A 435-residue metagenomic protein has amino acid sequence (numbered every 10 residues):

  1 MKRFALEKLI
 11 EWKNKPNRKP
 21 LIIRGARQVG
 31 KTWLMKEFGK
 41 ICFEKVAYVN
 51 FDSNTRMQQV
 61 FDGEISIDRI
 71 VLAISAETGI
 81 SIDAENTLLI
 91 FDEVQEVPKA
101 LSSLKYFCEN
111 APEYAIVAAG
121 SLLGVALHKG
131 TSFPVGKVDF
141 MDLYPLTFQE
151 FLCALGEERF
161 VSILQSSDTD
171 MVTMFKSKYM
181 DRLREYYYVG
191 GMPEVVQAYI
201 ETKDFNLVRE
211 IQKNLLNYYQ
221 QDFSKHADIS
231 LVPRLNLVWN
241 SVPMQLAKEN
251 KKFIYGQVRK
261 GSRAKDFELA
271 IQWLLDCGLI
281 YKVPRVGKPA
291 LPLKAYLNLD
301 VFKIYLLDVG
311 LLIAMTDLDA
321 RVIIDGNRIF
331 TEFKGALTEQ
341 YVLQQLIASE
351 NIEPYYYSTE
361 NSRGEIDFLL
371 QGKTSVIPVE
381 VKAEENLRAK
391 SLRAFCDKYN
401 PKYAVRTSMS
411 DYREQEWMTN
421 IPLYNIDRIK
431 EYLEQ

Functional and structural regions predicted by a protein language model:
K2-P16: Pre-Walker A adenine-sensing motif
K31: Conserved lysine of the Walker
L34, F38: Hydrophobic positions on the alpha1 helix immediately C-terminal to the Walker A/P-loop
S53-E85: Short glycine-rich substrate-engagement loop in P-loop NTPases that contacts/grips substrate
I90, A115-S121, D142: Structural recognition of the conserved hydrophobic beta-strand(s) that form the central parallel beta-sheet of P-loop
H128-A247: Interdomain motor-coupling "hinge/lid" segment immediately C-terminal to the ATP-binding subdomain of NTP-driven enzymes
Q197-E365, L370-Q371: Accessory nucleic acid-recognition modules appended to NTPase machines
L346, I366-E385, A404: Conserved catalytic cores of phosphodiester-cleaving nucleases, focusing on short active-site segments
